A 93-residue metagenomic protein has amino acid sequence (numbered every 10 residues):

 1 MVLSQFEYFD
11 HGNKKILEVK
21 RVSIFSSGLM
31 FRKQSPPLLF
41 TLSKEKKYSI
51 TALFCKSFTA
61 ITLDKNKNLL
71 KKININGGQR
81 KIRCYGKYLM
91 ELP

Functional and structural regions predicted by a protein language model:
M1-P93: Compact, glycine-rich, soluble single-domain proteins
